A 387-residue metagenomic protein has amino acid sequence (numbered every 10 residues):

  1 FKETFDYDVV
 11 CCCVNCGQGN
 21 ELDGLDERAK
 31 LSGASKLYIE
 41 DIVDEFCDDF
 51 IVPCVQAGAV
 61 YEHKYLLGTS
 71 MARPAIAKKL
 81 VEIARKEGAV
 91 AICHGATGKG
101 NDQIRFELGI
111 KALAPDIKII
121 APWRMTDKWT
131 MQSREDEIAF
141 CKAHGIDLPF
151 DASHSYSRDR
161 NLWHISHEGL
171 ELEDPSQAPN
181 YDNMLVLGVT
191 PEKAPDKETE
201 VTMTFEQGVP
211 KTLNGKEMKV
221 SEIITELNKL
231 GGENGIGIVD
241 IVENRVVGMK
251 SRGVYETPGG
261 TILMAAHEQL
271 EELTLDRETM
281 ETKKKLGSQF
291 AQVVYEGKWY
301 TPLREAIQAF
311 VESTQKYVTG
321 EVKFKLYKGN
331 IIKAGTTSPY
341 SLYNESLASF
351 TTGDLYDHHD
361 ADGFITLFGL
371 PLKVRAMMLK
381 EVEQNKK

Functional and structural regions predicted by a protein language model:
F1-K387: Nucleotide-activated chemistry modules centered on ATP-dependent adenylation/adenylyltransferase
